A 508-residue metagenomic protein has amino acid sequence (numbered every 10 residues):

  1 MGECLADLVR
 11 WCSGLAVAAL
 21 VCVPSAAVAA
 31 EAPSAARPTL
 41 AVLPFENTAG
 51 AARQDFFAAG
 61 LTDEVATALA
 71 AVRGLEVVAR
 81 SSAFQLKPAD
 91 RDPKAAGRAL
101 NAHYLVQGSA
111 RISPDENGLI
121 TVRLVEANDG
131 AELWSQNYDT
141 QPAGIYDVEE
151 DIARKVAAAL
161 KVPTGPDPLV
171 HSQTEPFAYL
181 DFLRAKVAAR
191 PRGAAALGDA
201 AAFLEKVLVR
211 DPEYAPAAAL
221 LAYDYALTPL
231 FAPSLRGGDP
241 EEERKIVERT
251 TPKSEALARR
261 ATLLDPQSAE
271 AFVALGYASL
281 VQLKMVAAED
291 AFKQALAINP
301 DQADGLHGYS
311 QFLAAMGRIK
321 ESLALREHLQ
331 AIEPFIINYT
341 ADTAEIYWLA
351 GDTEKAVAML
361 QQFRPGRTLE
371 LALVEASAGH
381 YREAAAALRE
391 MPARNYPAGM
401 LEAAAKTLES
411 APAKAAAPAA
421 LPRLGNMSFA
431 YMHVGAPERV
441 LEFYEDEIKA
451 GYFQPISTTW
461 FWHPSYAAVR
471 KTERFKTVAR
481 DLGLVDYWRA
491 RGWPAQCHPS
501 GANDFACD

Functional and structural regions predicted by a protein language model:
M1-L15: Bacterial N-terminal signal peptides that target proteins for export
D7, W11, V72, A127 (+7 more regions): Phosphate/oxyanion-binding loops and surfaces in catalytic or ligand/nucleic-acid-binding neighborhoods
W11-S25: Bacterial N-terminal signal peptides
G14, K161-P166, L230-F231, P397 (+3 more regions): Charged, solvent-exposed alpha-helical segments that act as regulatory interaction surfaces
A27-Y339, T343-Y347, K355-M359: Acidic, proline/glycine-rich low-complexity intrinsically disordered segments
A287-K293, G305-Y309, L313, G317-D508: Alpha-helical protein-protein interaction modules
